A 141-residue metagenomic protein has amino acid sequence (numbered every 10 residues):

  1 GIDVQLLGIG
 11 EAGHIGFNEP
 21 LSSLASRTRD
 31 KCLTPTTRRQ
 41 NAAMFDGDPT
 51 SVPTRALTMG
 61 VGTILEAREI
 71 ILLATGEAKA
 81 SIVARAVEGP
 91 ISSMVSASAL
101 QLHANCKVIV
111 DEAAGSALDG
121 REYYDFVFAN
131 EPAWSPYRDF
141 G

Functional and structural regions predicted by a protein language model:
G1-G141: Conserved phosphate- and dinucleotide-binding cores of soluble alpha/beta proteins, encompassing both enzyme active
